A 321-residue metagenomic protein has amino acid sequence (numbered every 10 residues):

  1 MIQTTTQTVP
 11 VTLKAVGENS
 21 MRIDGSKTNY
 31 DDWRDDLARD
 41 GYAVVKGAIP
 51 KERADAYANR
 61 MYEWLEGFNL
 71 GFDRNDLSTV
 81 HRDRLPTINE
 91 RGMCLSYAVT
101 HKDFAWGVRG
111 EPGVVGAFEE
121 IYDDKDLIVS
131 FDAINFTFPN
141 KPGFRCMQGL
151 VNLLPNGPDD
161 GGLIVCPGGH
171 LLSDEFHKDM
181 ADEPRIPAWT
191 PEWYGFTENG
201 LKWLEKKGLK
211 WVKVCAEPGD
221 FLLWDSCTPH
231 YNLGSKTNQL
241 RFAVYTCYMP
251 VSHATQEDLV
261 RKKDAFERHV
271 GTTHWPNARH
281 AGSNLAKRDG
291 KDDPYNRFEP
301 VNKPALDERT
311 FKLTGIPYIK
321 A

Functional and structural regions predicted by a protein language model:
I2-R39, K46-P142: Non-heme Fe(II)-dependent double-stranded beta-helix
V9-E18, R22, D73, K178-A181 (+2 more regions): Non-heme Fe(II)/2-oxoglutarate
Y42-V44, Q148-N152, W211-K213, F221-L223 (+1 more regions): Conserved hydrophobic/aromatic beta-strand scaffold that supports enzyme active sites
I49-E52, I134-F136, N156-P158, H170-L171 (+2 more regions): Short, solvent-exposed loop/turn segments at secondary-structure junctions
M61-F72, Y122-D126, L153, G157 (+4 more regions): A generic secondary-structure signal for well-formed alpha-helical elements
S130-D132, R145-M147, D159-G161, L240-V244: Residues that flank catalytic or metal-binding motifs in active/ligand-binding sites
A133, F138, G149-P155, V165-P167: Short, structured patches in soluble enzyme cores that scaffold and shape functional sites
G143-C146, N156-P229: Double-stranded beta-helix
